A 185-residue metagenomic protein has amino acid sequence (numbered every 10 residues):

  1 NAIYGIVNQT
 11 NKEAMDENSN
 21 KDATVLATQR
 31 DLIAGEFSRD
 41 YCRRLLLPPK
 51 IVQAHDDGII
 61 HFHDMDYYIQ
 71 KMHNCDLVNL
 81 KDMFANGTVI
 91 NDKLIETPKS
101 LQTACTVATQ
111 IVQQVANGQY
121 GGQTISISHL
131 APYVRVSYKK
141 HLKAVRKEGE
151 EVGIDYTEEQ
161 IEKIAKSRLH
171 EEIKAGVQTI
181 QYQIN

Functional and structural regions predicted by a protein language model:
N1-N185: Extended catalytic cores of very large enzyme megasubunits
